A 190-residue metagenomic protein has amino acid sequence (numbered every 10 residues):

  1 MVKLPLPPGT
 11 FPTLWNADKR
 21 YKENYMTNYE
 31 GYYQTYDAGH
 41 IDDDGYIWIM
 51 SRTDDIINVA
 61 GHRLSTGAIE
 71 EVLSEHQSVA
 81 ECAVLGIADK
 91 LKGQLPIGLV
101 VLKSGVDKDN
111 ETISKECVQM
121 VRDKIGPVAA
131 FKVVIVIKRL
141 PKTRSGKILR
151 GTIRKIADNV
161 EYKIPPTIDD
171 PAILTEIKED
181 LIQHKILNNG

Functional and structural regions predicted by a protein language model:
P5-P7, P12-T13, R20-E23, G31 (+5 more regions): AMP-binding/adenylate-forming catalytic core of the ANL superfamily
R52, I137-R139, G151: Short, loop-centered acidic/histidine patches that primarily coordinate divalent metals
A83-V84, I135, E161: Residues embedded in well-ordered beta-strands within globular domains across many folds
V134-R144: Short proline/glycine- and acidic-rich turn/helix-capping motifs at secondary-structure junctions
E161-D169: A short N-terminal helical cap/helix-turn-helix that marks the beginning of AMP-binding/adenylate-forming
E179, L187-G190: C-terminal low-complexity, glycine/proline- and small-hydrophobic-enriched intrinsically disordered tails that act as
